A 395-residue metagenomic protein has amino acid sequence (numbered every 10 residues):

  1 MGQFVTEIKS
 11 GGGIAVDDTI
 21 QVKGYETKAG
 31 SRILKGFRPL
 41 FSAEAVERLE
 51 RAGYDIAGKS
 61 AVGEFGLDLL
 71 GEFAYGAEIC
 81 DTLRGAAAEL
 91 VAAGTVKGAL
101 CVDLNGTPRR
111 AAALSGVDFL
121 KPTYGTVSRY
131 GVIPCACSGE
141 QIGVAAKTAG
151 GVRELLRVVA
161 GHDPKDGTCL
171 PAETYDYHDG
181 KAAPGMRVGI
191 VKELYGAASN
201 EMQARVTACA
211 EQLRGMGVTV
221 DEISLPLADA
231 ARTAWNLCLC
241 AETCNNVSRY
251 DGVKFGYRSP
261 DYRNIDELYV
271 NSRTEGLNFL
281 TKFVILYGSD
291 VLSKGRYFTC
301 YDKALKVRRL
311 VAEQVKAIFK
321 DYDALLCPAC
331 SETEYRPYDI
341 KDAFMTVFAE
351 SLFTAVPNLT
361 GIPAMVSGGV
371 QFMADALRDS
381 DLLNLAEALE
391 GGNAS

Functional and structural regions predicted by a protein language model:
M1-A43, V62-D68, T168-K181, G196 (+2 more regions): Short, well-ordered alpha-helical
Q3-S10, K121-A204, C209, G392-S395: A short helix-breaking turn/cap at a secondary-structure junction
D17, L49, L213, L326: Conserved hydrophobic/aromatic pocket- or pore-lining residues that grip, position, or stack substrates in active sites
I33-F37, E140-K147, S289-S293, F372: Short, well-ordered beta-strand elements within core beta-sheets of diverse protein domains
F41-A43, E47-V159, T360-S367: Short glycine/serine-rich loop segments
S42, R51, T95-V96, R153 (+5 more regions): Glycine-rich, small-residue loops and helix-cap segments that act as flexible hinges at active-site edges
Y54, S60-G63, G215-W235, S367-G368: Short connector loops at secondary-structure junctions
K165-L170, R214-P226, K316-Y322: Flexible, glycine/charged-enriched surface loops at secondary-structure junctions
